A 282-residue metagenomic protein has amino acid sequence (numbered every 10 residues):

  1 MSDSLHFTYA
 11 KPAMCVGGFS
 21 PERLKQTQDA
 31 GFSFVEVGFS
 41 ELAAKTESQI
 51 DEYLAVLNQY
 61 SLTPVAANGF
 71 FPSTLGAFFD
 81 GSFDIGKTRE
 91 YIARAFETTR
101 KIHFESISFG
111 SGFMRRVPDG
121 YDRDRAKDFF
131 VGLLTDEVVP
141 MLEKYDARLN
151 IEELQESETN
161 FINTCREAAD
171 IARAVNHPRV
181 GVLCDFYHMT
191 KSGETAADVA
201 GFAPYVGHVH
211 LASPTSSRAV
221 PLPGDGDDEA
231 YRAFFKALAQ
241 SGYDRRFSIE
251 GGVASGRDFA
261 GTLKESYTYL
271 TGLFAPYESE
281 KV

Functional and structural regions predicted by a protein language model:
M1-Y9, A13, S20-G31, R89 (+5 more regions): Histidine-acidic metal/acid-base catalytic patches
D3, F79-G181, G261, E280-K281: Active-site acidic/histidine proton-transfer and metal-coordination neighborhood in alpha/beta enzyme cores
G18-S20, F39-E41, F70-S73, F113-R115 (+4 more regions): Active-site-proximal loop/turn and secondary-structure-junction residues that shape catalytic pockets, frequently
Q26, A30-S48, N68-G76: N-terminal substrate-binding region of glycoside hydrolase catalytic domains
E36-L57, S111, P118: Glycine-rich, proline-tolerant flexible connector loops at the mouths of alpha/beta enzymes
A43-K45, K127-F129, T159-N163, C184-E194 (+1 more regions): Active-site glycine- and acidic-residue-rich loops that bind and position anionic ligands or nucleotide-like cofactors
S73-F79, R115-Y121, S157-E158, K191-S192 (+2 more regions): A short acidic, helix-capping loop that chelates divalent metal ions and anchors anionic groups
